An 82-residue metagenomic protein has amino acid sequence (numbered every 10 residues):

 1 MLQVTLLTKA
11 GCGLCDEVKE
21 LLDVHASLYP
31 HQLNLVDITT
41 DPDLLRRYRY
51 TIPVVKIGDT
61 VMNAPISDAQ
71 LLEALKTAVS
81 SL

Functional and structural regions predicted by a protein language model:
M1-V24: Local sequence-structure signature of Cys/Sec-based thiol-disulfide redox active-site neighborhoods
Q3-V4, L35, L45: Terminal leader/tail segments of proteins
D16-K19, L45, D68: Conserved strand-to-helix beginnings and helix N-cap segments that scaffold or border functional pockets
A26-P30: Short helix-capping segments at alpha-helix termini
H31-P42: Thiol-based oxidoreductase modules, predominantly thioredoxin-like and allied folds used for disulfide exchange
R49-V55: Structural micro-motif
I57-L82: Non-catalytic, surface beta->alpha helical segment in thiol-disulfide oxidoreductase systems
